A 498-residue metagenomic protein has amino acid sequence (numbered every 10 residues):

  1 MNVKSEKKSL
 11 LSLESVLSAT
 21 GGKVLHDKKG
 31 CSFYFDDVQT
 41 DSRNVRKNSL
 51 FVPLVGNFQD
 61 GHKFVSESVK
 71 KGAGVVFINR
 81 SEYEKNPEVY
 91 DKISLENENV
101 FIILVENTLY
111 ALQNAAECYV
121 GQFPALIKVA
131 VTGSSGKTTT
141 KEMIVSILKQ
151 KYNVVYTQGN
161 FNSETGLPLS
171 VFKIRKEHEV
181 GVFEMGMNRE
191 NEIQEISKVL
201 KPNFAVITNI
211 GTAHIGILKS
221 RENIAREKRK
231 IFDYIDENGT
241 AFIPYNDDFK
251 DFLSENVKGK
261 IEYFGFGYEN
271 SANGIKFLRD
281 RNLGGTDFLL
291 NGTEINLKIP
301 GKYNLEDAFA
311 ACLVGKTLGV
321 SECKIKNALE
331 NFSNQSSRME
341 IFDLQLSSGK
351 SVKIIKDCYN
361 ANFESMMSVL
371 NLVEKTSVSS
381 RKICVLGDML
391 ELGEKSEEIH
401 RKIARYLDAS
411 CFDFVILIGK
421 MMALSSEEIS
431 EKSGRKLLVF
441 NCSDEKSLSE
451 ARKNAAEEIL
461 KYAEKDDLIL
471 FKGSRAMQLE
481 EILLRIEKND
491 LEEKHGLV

Functional and structural regions predicted by a protein language model:
M1-V24, K47-L50, D60-K63, I217 (+2 more regions): ATP-dependent carboxylate-amine ligase
N2-A130, T139-S146, Q150, F172 (+5 more regions): Short, basic phosphate-binding NTP loop
E14-L17, L104, L109-Y245, F249-K260 (+3 more regions): Phosphate-binding loop of NTP-binding sites
L17-T20, E84-N86, S94-N97, V206-K353 (+3 more regions): Acidic, Mg2+-coordinating active-site environments of NTP-dependent enzymes
K29-V38, Y110-N114, N162-T165, M185-E190 (+5 more regions): Short gly/ser/thr-rich secondary-structure transition/capping motifs
R43, S66-E67, Q194, E222 (+5 more regions): Alpha-helical segments flanking ligand/cofactor-binding loops in enzyme cores
G74-V75, E179, N203, D413: Short acidic/polar active-site loop segments enriched in Thr and Asp
I78-S81, N209, Y245, G419-K420 (+1 more regions): Short secondary-structure boundary segments
